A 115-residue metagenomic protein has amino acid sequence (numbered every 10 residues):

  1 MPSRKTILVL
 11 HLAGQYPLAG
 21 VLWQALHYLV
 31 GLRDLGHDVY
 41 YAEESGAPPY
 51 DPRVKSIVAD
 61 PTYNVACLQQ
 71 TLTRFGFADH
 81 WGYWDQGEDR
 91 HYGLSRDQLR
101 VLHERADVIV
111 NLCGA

Functional and structural regions predicted by a protein language model:
P2-I7: Extreme N-terminal starter segment of soluble prokaryotic enzymes
L8-L35, Y40-A115: Extended catalytic core of nucleotide-activated donor transferases of GT-like folds
